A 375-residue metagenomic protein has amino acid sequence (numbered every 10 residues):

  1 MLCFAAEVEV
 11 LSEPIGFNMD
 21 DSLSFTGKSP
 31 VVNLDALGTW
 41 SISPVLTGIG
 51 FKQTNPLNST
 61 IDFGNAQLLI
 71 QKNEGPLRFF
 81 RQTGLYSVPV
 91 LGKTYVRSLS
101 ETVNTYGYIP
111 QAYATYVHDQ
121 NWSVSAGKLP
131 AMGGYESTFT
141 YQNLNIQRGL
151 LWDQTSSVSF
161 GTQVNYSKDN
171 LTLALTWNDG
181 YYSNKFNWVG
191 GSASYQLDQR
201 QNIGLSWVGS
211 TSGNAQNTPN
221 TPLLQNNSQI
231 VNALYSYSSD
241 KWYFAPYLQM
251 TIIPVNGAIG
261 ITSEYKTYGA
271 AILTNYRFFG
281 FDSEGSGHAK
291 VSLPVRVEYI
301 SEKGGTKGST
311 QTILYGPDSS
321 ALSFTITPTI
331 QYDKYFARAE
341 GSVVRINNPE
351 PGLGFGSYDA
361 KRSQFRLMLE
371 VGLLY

Functional and structural regions predicted by a protein language model:
L2-G50, Y375: N-terminal periplasmic/intermembrane-space "pro-region" immediately following the signal or transit peptide
V8-N18, K52-N58, S98-N104, L205-W207 (+1 more regions): Outer-membrane beta-barrel pore domains
L23, D35-L37, Q67, N145 (+3 more regions): Intrinsic disorder/low-complexity detector
L23, K28, T60, A112 (+2 more regions): Hydrophobic alpha-helical segments, principally membrane-spanning helices and signal/leader peptides
P30-G190, S194-I203, D282, P294 (+1 more regions): Outer membrane beta-barrel
V90-L91, G133-T138, G213-A215, G304-G305 (+1 more regions): Short acidic/His/Gly/Ser-rich catalytic and metal-binding motifs that mark active-site loops of diverse hydrolases
N184-F186, N214, V255-N256: Extracytoplasmic/secreted cell-surface and envelope-processing proteins
G209-T211: Glycine-rich beta-alpha junction loops
